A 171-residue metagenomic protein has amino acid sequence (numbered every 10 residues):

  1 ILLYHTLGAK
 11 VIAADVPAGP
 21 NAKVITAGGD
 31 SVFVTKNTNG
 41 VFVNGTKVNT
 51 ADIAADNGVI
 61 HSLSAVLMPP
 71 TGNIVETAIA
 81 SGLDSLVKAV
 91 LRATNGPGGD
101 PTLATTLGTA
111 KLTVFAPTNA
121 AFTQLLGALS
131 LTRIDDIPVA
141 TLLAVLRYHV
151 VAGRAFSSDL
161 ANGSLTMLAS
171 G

Functional and structural regions predicted by a protein language model:
I1-G171: Mature, structured domains of secreted/extracytosolic soluble proteins
